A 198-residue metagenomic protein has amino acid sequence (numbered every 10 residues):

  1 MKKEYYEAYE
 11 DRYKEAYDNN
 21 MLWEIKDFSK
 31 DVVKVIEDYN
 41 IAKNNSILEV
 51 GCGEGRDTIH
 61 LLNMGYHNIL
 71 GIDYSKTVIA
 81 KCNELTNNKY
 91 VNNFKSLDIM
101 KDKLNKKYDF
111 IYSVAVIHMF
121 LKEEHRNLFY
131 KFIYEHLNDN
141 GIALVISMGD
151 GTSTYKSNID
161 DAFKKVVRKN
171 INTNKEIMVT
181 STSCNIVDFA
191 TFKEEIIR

Functional and structural regions predicted by a protein language model:
M1-K43, L48-K103, I142-R198: Class I (Rossmann-like) S-adenosyl-L-methionine-dependent methyltransferase catalytic domain, capturing the SAM-binding
Y112: A conserved beta-strand element that flanks and buttresses the S-adenosyl-L-methionine
A115-M119: Short catalytic micro-motifs in class I SAM-dependent methyltransferases
K122-E124: Conserved catalytic-core motifs of eukaryotic protein kinase domains, centered on the activation segment
N127-D139: A short glycine-rich, Lys/Arg-flanked "PGG" loop and its adjoining helix->strand segment in the class I
